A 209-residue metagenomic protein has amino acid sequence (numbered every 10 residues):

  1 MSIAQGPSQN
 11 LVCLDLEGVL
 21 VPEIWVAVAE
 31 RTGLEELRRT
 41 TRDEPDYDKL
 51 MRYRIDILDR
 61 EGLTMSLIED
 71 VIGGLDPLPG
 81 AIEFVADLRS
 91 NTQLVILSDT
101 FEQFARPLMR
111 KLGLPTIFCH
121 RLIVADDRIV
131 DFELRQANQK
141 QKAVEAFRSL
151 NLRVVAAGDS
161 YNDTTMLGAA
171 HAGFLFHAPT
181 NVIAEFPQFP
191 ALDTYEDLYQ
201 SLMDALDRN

Functional and structural regions predicted by a protein language model:
S2-R121, A125-D126: Alpha-helical substrate-recognition element adjacent to the catalytic core
R39-K49, I183-T194: A short, conserved beta-to-alpha structural element at the edge of catalytic cores that scaffolds binding
A86, E145, T164-T165: Alpha-helical segments flanking ligand/cofactor-binding loops in enzyme cores
L94-D99, L152-D193: Acidic, Mg2+-coordinating phosphoryl-transfer loop and its flanking beta/alpha structural elements, shared across
E102, G168-A170, M203-N209: An extended, acidic
Q103-V154, E185: Substrate-recognition "cap/lid" segment bordering the active-site pocket of phosphatases
F118, R135, F189-L198: Short acidic-hydrophobic, aromatic-tinged amphipathic segments that line or gate anion-handling sites
H120-A125, A178-V182, Y195-L198: Short, acidic/turn-prone active-site loops that include or flank metal/cofactor- and phosphate-binding residues
